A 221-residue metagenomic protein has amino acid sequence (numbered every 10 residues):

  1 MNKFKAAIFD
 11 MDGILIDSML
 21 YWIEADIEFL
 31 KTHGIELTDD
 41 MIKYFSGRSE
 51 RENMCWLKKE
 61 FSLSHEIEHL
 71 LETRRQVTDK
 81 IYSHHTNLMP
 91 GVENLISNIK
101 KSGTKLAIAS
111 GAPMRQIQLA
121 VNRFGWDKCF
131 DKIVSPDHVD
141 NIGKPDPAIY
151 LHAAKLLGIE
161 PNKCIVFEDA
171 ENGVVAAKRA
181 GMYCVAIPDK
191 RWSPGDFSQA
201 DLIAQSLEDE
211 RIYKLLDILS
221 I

Functional and structural regions predicted by a protein language model:
M1-K43: Active-site neighborhood of HAD-like aspartate-dependent phosphohydrolases
M1-K5, S97-K100, P113-M114, Q118-I221: Asp-based, Mg2+/Mn2+-dependent phosphohydrolase catalytic module
K3, K80-I108, M114, Q118: Short, acidic loop-to-helix structural element flanking the phosphoryl-transfer center in phosphate-processing enzymes
L15, L88, L106, V166-F167 (+1 more regions): Conserved SAM-binding loop
W22, E50, L88, D146: Conserved donor sugar-nucleotide recognition element shared by glycan-biosynthetic enzymes
T32, G47-K80, N98-K101: A metal-dependent, Asp-based hydrolase signature
T32-I35, F61-S64, G125-C129, G158-I159: Short helix-capping segments at alpha-helix termini
I35, G103-T104, M182: Short phosphate-binding/catalytic loops that engage adenosine nucleotides
